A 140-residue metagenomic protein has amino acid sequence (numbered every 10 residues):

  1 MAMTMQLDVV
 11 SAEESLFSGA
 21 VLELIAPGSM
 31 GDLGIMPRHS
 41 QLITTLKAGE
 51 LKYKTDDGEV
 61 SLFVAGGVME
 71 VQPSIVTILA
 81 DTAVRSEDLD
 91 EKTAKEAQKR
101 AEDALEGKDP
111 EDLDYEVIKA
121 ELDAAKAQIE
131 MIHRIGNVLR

Functional and structural regions predicted by a protein language model:
M1-Q6, R134-N137: N-terminal export/targeting signal detector
Q6-K95, R100: Compact, glycine-rich, soluble single-domain proteins
E87-R140: Acidic/glycine-rich phosphate/pyrophosphate-binding loops and surrounding catalytic core that coordinate Mg2+
